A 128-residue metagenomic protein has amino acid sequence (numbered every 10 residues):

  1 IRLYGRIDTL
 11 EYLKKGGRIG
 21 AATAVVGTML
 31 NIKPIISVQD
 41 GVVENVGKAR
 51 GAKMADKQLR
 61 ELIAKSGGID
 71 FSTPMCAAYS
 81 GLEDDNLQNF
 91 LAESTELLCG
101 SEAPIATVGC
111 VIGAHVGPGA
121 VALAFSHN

Functional and structural regions predicted by a protein language model:
I1-N128: Mixed-charge interfacial surface used for oligomerization/domain docking and macromolecular partner engagement
